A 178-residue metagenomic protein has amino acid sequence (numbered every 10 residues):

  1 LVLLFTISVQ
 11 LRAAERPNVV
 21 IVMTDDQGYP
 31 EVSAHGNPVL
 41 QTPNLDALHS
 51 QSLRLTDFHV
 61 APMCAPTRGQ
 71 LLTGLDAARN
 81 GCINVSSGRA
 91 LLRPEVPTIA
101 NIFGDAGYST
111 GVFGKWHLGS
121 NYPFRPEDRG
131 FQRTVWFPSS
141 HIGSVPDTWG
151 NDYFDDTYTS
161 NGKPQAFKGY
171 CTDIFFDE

Functional and structural regions predicted by a protein language model:
L1-S8: Bacterial N-terminal signal peptides
L11-E178: Formylglycine-dependent sulfatase
